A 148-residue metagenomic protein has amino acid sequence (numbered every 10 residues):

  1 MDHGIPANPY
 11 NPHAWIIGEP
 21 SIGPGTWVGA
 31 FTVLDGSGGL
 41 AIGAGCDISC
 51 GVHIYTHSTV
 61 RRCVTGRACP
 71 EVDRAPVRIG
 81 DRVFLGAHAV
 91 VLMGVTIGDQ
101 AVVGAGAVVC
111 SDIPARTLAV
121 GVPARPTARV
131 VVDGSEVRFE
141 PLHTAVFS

Functional and structural regions predicted by a protein language model:
M1-N8: A transmembrane-helix-recognition feature enriched in membrane-embedded lipid enzymes and envelope glyco-/phospholipid
P9-I22, V28-T96, V122-P123, A128-R138: Flexible, glycine/small-residue-enriched loop-and-beta-strand segment within the central core of proteins
G43-G45, S49, Q100-G106, R116: Outer-envelope exported proteins of Gram-negative bacteria
A87-S111: Beta-rich strand-turn-strand
G106-A107, D112-P114, A124, V130-V131: Short glycine-rich donor-binding/catalytic loop of glycosyltransferases that coordinates the nucleotide-sugar
A119: Conserved active-site beta-strand element of glycosyltransferases/polysaccharide synthases
S135-S148: Acidic/histidine-enriched, glycine/proline-rich intrinsically disordered or flexible terminal extensions
